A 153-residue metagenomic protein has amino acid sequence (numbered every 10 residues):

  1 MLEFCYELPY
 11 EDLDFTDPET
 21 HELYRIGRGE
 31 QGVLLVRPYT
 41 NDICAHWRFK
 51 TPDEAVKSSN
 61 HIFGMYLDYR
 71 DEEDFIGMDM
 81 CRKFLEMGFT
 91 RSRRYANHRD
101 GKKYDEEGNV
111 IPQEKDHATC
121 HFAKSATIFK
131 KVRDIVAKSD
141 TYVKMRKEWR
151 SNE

Functional and structural regions predicted by a protein language model:
M1-G64, R82-E153: C-terminal-biased regions
